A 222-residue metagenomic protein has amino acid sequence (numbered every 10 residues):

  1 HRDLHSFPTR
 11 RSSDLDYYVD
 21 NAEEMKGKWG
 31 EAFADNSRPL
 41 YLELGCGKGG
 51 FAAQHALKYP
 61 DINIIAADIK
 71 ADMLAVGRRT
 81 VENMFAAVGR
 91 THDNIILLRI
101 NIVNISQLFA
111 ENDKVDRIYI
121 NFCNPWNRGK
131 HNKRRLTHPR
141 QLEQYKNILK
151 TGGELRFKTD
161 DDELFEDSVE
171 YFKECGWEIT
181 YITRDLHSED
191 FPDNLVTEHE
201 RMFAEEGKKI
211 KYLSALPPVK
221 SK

Functional and structural regions predicted by a protein language model:
H1-S12: Short, small-residue-biased leader/transition segments that mark boundaries at the very start of proteins
G45-G49: Class I SAM-dependent methyltransferase "Motif I" SAM/SAH-binding loop
K70: Conserved SAM/SAH-binding beta-strand->alpha-helix loop
R79-N112: S-adenosyl-L-methionine
T137-T151: A short glycine-rich, Lys/Arg-flanked "PGG" loop and its adjoining helix->strand segment in the class I
G152-T159: Conserved beta-strand signature within the Rossmann-like core of class I S-adenosyl-L-methionine
E170, C175-K222: Class I S-adenosyl-L-methionine
